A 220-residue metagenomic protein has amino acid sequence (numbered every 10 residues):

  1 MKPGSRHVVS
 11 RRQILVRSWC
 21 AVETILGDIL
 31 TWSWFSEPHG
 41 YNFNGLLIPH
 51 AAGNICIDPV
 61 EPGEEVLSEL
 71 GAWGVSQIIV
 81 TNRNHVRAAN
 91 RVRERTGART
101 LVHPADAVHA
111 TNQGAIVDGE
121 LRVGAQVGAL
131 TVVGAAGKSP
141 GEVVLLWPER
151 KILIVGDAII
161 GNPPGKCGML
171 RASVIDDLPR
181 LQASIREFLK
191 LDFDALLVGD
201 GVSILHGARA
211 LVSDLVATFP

Functional and structural regions predicted by a protein language model:
I14-A21, I29-W32, S36-G40, G53-C56 (+4 more regions): Metallo-beta-lactamase
L15-E23, V102-P104, G119: Intrinsically disordered, low-complexity boundary segments flanking structured domains
A21-I25, A125-Q126: Short, conserved catalytic or adaptor-binding loops enriched in Gly and charged residues
N42-G45: Short glycine-rich loop/turn motifs
E61-V127: Active-site HxH/HxHxD metal-binding segment of metal-dependent hydrolases
